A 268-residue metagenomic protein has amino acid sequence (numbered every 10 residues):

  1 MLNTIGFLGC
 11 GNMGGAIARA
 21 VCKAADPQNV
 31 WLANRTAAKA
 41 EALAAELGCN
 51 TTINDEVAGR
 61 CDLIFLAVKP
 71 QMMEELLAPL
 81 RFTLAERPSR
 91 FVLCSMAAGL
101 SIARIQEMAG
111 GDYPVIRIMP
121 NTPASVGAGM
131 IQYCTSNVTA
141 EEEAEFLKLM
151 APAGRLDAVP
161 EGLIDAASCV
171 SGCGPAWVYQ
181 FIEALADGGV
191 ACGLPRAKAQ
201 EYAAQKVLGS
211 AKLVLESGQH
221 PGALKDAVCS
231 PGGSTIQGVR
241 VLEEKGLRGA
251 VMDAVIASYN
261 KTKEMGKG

Functional and structural regions predicted by a protein language model:
M1-G59, A128-G129, V190-C192: NAD(P)+-binding Rossmann beta1-loop-alpha1 motif at the extreme N-terminus of oxidoreductases
I17, L47, D55-M130: Rossmann-like NAD(P)(H) cofactor-binding subdomain of soluble oxidoreductases
V30, A40, M73, P195-A203 (+2 more regions): Small-residue helix-packing motif on alpha-helices
R104-P114, M130-A166, V178-E216: Internal alpha-helical scaffold of NAD(P)-dependent oxidoreductase catalytic cores
V115, I164-C169, P221-D226: Short pre-catalytic strand/loop immediately N-terminal to key active-site residues, enriched for Gly-Thr
A204-G268: NAD(P)-dependent Rossmann-like dehydrogenase/reductase catalytic/cofactor-binding core
